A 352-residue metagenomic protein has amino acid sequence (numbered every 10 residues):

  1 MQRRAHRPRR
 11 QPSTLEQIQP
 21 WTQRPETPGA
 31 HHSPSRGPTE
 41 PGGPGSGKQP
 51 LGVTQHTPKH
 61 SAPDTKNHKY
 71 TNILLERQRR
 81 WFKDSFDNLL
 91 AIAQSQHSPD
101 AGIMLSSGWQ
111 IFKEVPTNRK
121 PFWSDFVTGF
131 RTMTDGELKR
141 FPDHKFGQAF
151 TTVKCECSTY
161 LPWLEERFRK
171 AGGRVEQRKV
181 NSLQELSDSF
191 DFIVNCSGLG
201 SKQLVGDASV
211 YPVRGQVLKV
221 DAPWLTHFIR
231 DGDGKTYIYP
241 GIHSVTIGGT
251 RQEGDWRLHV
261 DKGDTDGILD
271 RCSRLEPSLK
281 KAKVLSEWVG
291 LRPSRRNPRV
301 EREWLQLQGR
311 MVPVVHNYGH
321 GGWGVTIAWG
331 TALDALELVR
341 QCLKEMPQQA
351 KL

Functional and structural regions predicted by a protein language model:
M1-R3, R7-Q11, S98-P99, P121-D125 (+3 more regions): Eukaryotic N-terminal low-complexity, Ser/Thr- and Lys/Arg-rich leader segments that predominantly function as
Q11, Q17-I103: Conserved FAD-binding subdomain of flavin-dependent enzymes
T27, T39, D84-A171, R295: Flavin (FAD/FMN) cofactor-binding and adjacent substrate-gating region of FAD-dependent oxidoreductase domains
L74-S85, G147-W163, H259-D264, W323-A328: Short beta-strand to alpha-helix junction loop
L89-A91, V210, P223-L225, I242-S244 (+3 more regions): Flavin-binding catalytic cores
W163, A282-L352: C-terminal catalytic lobe of FAD-dependent flavoproteins
F168-N181: A conserved beta-strand/loop element that lines the FAD pocket in flavoprotein oxidoreductases
R178, S182-D231, Q252, R257-G267 (+1 more regions): Central helical "cap/lid" subdomain
